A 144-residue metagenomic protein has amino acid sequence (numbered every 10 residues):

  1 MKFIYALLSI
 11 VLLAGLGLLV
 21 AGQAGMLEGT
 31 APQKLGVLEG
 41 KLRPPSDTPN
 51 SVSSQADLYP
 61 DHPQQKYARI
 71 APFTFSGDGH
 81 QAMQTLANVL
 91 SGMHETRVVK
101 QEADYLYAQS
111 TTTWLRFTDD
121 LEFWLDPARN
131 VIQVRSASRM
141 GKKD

Functional and structural regions predicted by a protein language model:
F3-L7, L16-D144: Ser/Thr-rich, low-complexity intrinsically disordered terminal regions
